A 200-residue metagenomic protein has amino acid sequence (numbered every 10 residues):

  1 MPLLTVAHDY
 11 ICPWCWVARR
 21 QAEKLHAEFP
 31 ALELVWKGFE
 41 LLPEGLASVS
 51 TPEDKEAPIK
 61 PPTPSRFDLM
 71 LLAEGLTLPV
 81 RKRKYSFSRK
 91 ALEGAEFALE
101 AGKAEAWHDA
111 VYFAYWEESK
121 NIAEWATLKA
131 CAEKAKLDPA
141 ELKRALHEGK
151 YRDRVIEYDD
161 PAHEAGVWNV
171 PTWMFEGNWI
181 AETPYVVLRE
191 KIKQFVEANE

Functional and structural regions predicted by a protein language model:
M1, A91, N169-V170: A structure-centric signal for secondary-structure junctions around beta-strands
M1-A22: Local sequence-structure signature of Cys/Sec-based thiol-disulfide redox active-site neighborhoods
V6-D9, V80, F175-G177: Short glycine-centered, acidic/aromatic-flanked micro-motifs in structured strand/loop junctions that mark active-site
I11, R83-K84, E100, E148 (+2 more regions): Short beta->alpha junction loops/turns
I11-W14, E56-T63, H147, Y151 (+1 more regions): Residue-level preference for long, well-ordered alpha-helices that form the structural scaffold of enzyme catalytic
W16-Y115: Structural alpha/beta surface segment adjacent to cysteine/selenocysteine redox centers across thiol/disulfide enzymes
V17-P30, W36, A110-E200: C-terminal cap of thioredoxin/glutaredoxin-like
